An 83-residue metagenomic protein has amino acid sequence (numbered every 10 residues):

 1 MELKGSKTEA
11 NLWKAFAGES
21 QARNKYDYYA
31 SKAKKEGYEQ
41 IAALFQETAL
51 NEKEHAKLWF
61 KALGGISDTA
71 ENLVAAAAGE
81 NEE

Functional and structural regions predicted by a protein language model:
M1-E83: Non-heme di-metal
